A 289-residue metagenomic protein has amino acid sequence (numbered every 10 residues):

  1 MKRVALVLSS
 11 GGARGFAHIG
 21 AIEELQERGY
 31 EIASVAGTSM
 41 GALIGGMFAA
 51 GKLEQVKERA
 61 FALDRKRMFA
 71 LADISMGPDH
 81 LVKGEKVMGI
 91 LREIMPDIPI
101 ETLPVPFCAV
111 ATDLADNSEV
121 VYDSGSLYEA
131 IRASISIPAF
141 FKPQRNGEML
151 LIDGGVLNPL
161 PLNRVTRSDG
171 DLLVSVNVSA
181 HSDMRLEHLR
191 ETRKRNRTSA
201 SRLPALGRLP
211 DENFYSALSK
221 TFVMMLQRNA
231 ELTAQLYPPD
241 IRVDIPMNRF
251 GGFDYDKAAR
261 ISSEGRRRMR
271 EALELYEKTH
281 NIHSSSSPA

Functional and structural regions predicted by a protein language model:
M1-V35: Helix-rich "cap/lid" substructures immediately adjacent to catalytic or cofactor-binding pockets
V4, L53-I90, T112-S124, L160-A289: Non-catalytic peripheral regions of patatin-like phospholipases
G11, A21, G41, A109 (+7 more regions): Conserved small-residue
H18, G41-A42, N158: Catalytic nucleophile loop
G20-R28, A50-V56, G125-Y128, S168: A glycine- and small-aliphatic-rich helix-loop capping segment at beta-alpha/alpha-beta transitions that lines
I32-A49: Catalytic nucleophile loop
M95-P106: A short alpha-helix-loop-beta-strand transition element characteristic of N-terminal alpha/beta dinucleotide-binding
G125-S126, R132-G170: ATP/pyrophosphate-binding catalytic subdomain of soluble kinases
